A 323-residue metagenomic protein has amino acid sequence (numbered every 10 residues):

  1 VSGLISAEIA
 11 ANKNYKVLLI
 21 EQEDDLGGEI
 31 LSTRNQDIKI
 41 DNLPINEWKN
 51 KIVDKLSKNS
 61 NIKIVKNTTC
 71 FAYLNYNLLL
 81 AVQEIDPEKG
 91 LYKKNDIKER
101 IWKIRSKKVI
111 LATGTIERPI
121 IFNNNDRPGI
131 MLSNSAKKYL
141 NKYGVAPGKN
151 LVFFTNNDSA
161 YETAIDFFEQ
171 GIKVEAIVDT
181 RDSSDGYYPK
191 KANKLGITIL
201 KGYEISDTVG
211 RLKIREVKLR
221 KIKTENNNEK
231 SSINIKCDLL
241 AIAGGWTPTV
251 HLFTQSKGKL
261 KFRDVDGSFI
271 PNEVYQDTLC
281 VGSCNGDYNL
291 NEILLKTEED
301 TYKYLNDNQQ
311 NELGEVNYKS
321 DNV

Functional and structural regions predicted by a protein language model:
V1-V323: Residues forming the flavin
